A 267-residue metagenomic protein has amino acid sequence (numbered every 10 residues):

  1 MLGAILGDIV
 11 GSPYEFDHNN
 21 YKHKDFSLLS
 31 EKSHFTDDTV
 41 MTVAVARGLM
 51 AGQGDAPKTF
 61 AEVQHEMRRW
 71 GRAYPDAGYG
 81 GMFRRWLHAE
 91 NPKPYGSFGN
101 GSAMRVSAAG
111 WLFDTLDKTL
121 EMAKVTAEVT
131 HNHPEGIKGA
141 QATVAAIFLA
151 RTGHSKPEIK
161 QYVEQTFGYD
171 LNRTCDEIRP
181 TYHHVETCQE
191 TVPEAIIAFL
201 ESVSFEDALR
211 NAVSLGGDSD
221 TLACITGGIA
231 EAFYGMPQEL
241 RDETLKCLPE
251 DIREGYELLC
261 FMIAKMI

Functional and structural regions predicted by a protein language model:
M1-I267: Structured, active/binding-site neighborhoods that engage oxygen-rich ligands
